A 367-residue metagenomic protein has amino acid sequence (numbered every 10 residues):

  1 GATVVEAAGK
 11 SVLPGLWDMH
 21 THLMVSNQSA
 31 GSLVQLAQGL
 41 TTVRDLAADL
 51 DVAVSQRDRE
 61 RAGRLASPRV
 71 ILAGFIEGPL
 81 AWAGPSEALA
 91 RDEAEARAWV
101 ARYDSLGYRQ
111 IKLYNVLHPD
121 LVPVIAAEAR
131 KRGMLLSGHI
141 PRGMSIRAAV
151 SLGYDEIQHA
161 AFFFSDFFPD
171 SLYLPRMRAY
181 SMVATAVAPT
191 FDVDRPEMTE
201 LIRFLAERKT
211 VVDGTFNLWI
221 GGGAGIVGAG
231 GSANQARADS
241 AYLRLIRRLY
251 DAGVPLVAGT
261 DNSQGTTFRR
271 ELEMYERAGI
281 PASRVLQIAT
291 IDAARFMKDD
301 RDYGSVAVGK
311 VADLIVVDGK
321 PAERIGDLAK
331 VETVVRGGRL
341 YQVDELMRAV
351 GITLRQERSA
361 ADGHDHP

Functional and structural regions predicted by a protein language model:
A2-E6: Short, well-ordered secondary-structure micro-motifs within conserved domains or adaptor modules
A7-M19, S29-G221, R358, D362-H366: Divalent-metal coordination cores built from histidine and acidic residues
D18, H22, T42, S86 (+4 more regions): Second-shell loop/turn segments in exported
M24-N27, R91-E95, L117, R237-A241 (+1 more regions): Short secondary-structure boundary/capping elements
Q28-S29, A53, I146-Y154, F167-Y173 (+4 more regions): Histidine/acidic-residue-rich catalytic or RNA/ligand-binding cores of hydrolases and nuclease-related proteins
L36, G214, E273, Q287-P367: Active-site microenvironment of metallo-dependent hydrolases
G230-P321: His/Asp/Glu-enriched, well-ordered alpha-helical/loop segment that forms or immediately abuts the divalent-metal
